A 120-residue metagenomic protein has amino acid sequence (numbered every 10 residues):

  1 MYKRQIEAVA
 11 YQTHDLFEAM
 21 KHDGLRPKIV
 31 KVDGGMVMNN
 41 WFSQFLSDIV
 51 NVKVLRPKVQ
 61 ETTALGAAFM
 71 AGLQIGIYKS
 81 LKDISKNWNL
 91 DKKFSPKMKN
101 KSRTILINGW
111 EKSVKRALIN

Functional and structural regions predicted by a protein language model:
M1-N120: Glycine/Thr-rich phosphate-binding loops that ligate phosphate moieties of nucleotide and other phosphorylated ligands
